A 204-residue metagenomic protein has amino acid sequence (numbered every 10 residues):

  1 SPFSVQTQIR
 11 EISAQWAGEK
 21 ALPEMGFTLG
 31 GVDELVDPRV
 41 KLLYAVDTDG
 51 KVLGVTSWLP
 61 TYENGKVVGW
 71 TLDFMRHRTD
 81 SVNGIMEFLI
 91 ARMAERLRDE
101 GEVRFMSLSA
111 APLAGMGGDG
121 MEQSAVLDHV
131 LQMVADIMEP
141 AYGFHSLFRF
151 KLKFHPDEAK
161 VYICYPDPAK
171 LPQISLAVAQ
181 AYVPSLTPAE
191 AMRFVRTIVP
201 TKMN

Functional and structural regions predicted by a protein language model:
S1-L127, D136-N204: A conserved beta-strand-loop-helix scaffold within acyl/acetyltransferase catalytic domains
M133: Catalytic core of tubulin tyrosine ligase-like
